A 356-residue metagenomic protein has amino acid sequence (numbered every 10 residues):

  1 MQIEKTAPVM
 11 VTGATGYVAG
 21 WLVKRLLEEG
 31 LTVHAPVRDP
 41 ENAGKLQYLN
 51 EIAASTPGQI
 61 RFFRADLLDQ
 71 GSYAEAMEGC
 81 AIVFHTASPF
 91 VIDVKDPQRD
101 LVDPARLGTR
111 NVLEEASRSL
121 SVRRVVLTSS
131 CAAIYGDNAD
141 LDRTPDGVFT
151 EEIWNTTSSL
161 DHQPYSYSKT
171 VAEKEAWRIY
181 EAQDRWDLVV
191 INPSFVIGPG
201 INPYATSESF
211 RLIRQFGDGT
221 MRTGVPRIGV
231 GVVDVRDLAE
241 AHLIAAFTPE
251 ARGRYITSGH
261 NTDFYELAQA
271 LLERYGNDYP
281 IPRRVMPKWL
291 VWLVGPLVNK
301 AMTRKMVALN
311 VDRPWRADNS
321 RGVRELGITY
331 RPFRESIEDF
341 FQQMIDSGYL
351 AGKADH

Functional and structural regions predicted by a protein language model:
Q2-V33: N-terminal Rossmann NAD(P)H-binding glycine-rich loop of SDR-like oxidoreductase domains
I3, A241-R304, R324, F333-H356: Mid/C-terminal beta-alpha module of Rossmann-like enzyme folds, strongest in SDR-family dehydrogenases/epimerases
L31-N42: Conserved glycine-rich Rossmann-like NAD(P)H-binding loop of the short-chain dehydrogenase/reductase
P40-L107: NAD(P)H-binding glycine-rich loop region in Rossmannoid oxidoreductase-like domains and their noncatalytic homologs
H85, P89, V94-Y165, V189: Conserved Rossmann-fold NAD(P)-dependent oxidoreductase catalytic core, especially the SDR/UDP-sugar
V94-K95, N155-D161, N202-P203, E208-V233 (+1 more regions): A conserved pocket-lining segment of Rossmann-fold NAD(P)-dependent short-chain dehydrogenase/reductase
S159-L188: Active-site Tyr-X1-5-Lys
Q183-W186, P199-L212, A245-Y255: Glycine/proline-rich active-site loop of Rossmann-fold NAD(P)-dependent oxidoreductases
